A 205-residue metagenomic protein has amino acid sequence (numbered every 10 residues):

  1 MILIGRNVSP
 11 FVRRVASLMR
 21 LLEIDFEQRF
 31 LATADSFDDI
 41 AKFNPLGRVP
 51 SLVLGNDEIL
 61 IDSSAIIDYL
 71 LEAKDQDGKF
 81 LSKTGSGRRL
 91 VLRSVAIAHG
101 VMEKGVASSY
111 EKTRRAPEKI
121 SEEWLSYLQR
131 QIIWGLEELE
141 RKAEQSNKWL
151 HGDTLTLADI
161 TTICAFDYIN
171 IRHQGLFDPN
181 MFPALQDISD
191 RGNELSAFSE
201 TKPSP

Functional and structural regions predicted by a protein language model:
M1-E122: GST-like domain detector, emphasizing the conserved glutathione-binding G-site in the N-terminal thioredoxin-like
R20, I171, E194: Short polybasic/polar patches that bind polyanions
I40, K79-S82, W149-L150, F177 (+1 more regions): Short clusters of hydrophobic/aromatic residues that line enzyme substrate/ligand-binding pockets
L52, S64, I132-G135, L139-E140 (+1 more regions): Aromatic-glycine hotspot motif
I67, L71, L92-V95, L136 (+2 more regions): Non-transmembrane alpha-helical segments in soluble domains of secreted/periplasmic/extracellular proteins
K83, E200-P205: Short, flexible loop/turn segments with low-complexity composition
A98-D187: GST-like fold's C-terminal all-alpha helical module
N180-T201: C-terminal end-helix/capping segment
